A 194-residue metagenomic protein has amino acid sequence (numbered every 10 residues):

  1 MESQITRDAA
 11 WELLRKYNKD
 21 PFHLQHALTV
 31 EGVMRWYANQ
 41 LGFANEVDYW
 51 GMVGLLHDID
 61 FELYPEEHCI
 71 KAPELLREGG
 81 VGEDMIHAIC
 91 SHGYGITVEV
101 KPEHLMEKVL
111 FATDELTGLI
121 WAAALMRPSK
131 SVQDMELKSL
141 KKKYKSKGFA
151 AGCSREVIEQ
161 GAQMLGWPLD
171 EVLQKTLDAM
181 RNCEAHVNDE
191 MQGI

Functional and structural regions predicted by a protein language model:
M1-Y64: Acidic/His-rich, divalent-metal-binding segments that scaffold phosphate/diphosphate chemistry
I5, Q25-T29, E67, D84 (+4 more regions): Conserved active-site and cofactor/substrate-binding residues in soluble primary-metabolism enzymes
W11, R15, E31-R35, I70-P73 (+4 more regions): Predominant activation on well-ordered alpha-helical scaffold segments within soluble catalytic domains
W11, R15, P21, E107-K108 (+3 more regions): Flexible, active-site-adjacent loop/turn segments at secondary-structure boundaries
Y17-D20, V33-L41, I59-E62, G79 (+5 more regions): Change "in soluble alpha/beta enzymes" to "in soluble alpha/beta proteins
F43-F149: Divalent metal-dependent catalytic cores for phosphoryl transfer on phosphate-bearing substrates
Q133-M135, S139-I194: A structured, mid-to-C-terminal "fold-capping" secondary-structure block
